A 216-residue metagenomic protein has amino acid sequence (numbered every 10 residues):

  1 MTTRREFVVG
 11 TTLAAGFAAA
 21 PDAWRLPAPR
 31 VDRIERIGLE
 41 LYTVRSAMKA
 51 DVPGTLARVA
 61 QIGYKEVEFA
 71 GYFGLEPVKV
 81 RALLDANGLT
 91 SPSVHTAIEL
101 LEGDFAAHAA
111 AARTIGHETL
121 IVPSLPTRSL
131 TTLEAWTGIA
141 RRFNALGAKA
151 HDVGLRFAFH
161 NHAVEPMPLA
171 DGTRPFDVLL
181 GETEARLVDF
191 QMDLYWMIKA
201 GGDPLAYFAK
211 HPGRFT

Functional and structural regions predicted by a protein language model:
M1-A15: N-terminal secretory signal peptides and thylakoid transit peptides that target proteins across membranes
P21-K49: C-terminal segment of N-terminal export signals and the immediately downstream linker at the start of the mature
L39, V59, V67, L84 (+3 more regions): Conserved, mostly hydrophobic/aromatic
E40-A50, H95-L101, L133: Active-site mouth loops of central-metabolism enzymes
A47-R58, E102-A111, A200-Y207: Short, acidic/polar
T55-G74, G116: Catalytic domains of carbohydrate-active enzymes, especially glycoside hydrolases
E66, T90, I98-F190, K199 (+1 more regions): Active-site acidic/histidine proton-transfer and metal-coordination neighborhood in alpha/beta enzyme cores
P204-T216: Aromatic-lined glycan-binding groove of carbohydrate-active enzymes
